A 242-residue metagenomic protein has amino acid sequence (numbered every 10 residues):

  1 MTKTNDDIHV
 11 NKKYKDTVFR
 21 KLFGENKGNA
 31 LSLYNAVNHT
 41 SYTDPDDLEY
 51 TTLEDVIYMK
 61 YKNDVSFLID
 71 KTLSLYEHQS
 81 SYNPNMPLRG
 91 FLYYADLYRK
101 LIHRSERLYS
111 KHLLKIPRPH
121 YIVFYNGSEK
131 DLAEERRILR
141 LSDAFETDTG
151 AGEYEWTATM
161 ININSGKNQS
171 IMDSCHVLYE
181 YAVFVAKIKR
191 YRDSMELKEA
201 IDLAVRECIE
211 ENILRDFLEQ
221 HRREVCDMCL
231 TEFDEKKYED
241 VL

Functional and structural regions predicted by a protein language model:
M1-L242: Elongated, amphipathic alpha-helical interaction scaffolds
